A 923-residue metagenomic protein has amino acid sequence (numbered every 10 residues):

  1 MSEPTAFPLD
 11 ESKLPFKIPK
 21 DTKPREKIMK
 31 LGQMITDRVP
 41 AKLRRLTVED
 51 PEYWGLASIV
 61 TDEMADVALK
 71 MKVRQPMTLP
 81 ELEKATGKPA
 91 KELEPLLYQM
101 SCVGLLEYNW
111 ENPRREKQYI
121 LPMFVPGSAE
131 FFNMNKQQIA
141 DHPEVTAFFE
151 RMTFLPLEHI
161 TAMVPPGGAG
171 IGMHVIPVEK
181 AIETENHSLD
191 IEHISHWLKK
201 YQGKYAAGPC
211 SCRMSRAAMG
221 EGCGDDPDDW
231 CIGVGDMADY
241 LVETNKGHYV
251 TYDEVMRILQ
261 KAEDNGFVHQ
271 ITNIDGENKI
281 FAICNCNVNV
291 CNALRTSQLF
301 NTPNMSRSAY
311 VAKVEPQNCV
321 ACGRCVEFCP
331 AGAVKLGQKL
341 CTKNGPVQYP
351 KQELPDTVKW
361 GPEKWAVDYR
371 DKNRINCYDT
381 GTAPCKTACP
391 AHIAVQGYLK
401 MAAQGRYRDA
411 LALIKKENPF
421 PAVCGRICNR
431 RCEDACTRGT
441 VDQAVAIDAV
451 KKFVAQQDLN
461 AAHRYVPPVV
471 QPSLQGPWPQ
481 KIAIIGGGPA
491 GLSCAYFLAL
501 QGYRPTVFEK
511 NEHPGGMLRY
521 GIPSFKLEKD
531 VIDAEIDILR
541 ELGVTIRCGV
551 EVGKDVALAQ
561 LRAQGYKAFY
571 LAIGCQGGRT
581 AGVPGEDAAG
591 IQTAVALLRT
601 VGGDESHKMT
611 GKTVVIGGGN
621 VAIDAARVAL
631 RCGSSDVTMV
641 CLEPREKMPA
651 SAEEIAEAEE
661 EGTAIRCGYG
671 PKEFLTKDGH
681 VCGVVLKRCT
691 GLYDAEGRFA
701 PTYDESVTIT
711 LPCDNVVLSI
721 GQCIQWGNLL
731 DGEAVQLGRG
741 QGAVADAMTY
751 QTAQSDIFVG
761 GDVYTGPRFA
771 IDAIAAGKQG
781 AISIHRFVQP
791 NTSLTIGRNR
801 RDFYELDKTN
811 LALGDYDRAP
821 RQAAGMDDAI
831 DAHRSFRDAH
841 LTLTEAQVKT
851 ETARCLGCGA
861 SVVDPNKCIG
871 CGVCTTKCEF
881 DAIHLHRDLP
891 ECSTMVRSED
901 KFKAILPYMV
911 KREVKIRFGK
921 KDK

Functional and structural regions predicted by a protein language model:
K88, Y119, Q270-I283, L299-F328 (+12 more regions): Ferredoxin-like iron-sulfur electron-transfer modules
S101-N112, V334-K335, I883: A short, conserved structural fragment
R115-F154: Short, amphipathic alpha-helical interaction segments positioned at domain boundaries
A331-P384, L399, V445-I447, K451-K481 (+9 more regions): Flanking helices and flexible, charged tails adjoining ferredoxin-like Fe-S electron-transfer domains in multi-subunit
I393-Q396, A402-A403, A444-D448, I484-V552 (+4 more regions): Beta1-alpha1 glycine-rich phosphate/pyrophosphate-binding loop at the start of Rossmann-like nucleotide-binding domains
V454-Q475, A534-K554, G578-C632, L737-A753: Glycine-rich dinucleotide-binding loop and its adjacent helix/turn
D587-T610, D694-P767: FAD-site-proximal beta/loop scaffold in flavoenzymes
V763-V788: A conserved FAD-binding loop/helix module that cradles the flavin
